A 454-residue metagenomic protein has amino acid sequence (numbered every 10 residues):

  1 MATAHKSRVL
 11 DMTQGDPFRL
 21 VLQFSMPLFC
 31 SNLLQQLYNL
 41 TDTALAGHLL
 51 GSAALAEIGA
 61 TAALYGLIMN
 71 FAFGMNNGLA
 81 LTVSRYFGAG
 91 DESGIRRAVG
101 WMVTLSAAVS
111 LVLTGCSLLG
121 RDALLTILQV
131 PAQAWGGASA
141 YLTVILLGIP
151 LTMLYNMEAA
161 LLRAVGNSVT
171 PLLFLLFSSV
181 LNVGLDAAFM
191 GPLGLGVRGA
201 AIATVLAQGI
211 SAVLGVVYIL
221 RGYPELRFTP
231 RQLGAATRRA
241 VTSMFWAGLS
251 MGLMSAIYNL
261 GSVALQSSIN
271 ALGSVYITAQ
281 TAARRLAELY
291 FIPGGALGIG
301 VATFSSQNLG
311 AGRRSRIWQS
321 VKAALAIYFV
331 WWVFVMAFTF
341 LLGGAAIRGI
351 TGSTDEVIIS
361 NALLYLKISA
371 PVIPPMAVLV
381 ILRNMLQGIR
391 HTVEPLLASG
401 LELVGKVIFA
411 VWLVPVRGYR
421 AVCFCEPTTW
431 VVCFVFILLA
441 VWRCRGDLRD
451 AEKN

Functional and structural regions predicted by a protein language model:
M1-S25, V83-G148, P192-L249, S305-V372 (+1 more regions): Short alpha-helical transmembrane segments in multi-pass integral membrane proteins
M12-L49, A63-G78, T82, A107-T114 (+4 more regions): N-terminal transmembrane alpha-helices
L22, M26, Y38, M75 (+13 more regions): Residue-level signal for transmembrane alpha-helical positions in Major Facilitator Superfamily
Q23-D42, V144, S178, A207-S211 (+3 more regions): Transmembrane helical elements of multi-pass membrane transporters/channels
L28, N32, A44, L81 (+17 more regions): Transmembrane alpha-helix boundary and packing residues in multipass membrane permease domains and related
L33, L37-A56, L125-A132, A188-L195 (+5 more regions): Helix-terminus/linker motif at the lipid-water interface of multi-pass membrane proteins
L55-G115, T152-P171, A279-G343, M376-A398: Small-residue-rich hydrophobic transmembrane alpha-helices
N76, V144-R163, P171-N182, A200-G215 (+4 more regions): Short runs within selected transmembrane alpha-helices of multi-pass transporters and secretion channels
